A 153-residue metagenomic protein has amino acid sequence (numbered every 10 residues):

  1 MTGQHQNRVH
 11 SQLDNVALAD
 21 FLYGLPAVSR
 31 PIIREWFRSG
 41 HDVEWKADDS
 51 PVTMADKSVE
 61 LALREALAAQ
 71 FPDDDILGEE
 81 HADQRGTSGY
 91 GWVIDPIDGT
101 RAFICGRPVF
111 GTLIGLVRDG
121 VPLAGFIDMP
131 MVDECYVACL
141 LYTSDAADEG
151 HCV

Functional and structural regions predicted by a protein language model:
M1-I97: N-terminal subdomain of lithium-sensitive/metallo-dependent phosphomonoesterases centered on the IMPase/IPPase/PAP
T53, T100, T143: Ser/Thr-centric signal marking residues that sit in or immediately flank functional binding/regulatory motifs
A55, D128, A147: Single, functionally critical "micro-switch" positions that shape active/binding sites and transmembrane helices
A69, E134, E149-G150: Intrinsically disordered, low-complexity segments enriched in small/polar residues
T87-L140: DPxDG-like acidic metal-binding loop motif
Y142-G150: Conserved small/polar residues in nucleotide/adenosyl-binding loops
